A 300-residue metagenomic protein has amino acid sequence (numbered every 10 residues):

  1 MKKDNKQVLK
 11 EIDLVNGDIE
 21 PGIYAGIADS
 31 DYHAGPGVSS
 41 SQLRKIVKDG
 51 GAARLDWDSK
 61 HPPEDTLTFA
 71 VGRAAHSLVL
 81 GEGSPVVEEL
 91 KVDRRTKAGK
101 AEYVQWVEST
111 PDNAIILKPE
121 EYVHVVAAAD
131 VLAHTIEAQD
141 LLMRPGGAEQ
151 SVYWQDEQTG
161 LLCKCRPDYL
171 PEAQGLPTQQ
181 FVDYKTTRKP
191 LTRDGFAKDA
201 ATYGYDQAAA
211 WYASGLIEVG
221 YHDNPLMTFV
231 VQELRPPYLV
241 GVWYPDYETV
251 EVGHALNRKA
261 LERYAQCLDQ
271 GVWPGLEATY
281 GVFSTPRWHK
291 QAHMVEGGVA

Functional and structural regions predicted by a protein language model:
K2-C165, A278: Metal-dependent nuclease catalytic cores that hydrolyze phosphodiester bonds in DNA/RNA, characterized by
K2-N16, V107, A201, D206 (+1 more regions): Metal-dependent nuclease catalytic regions and adjoining charged, substrate-binding loops involved in nucleic-acid end
K60-E64, T110-L117, T192-G204, D246-T249: Short histidine-centered catalytic/ligand-binding loop motif
H76, Y169, N257: A residue-level signal for conserved active-site and pocket-lining positions in enzyme catalytic cores
V79-G83, D156, T186-K189, I217 (+3 more regions): Hydrophobic/aromatic-lined pockets within catalytic cores
E137-R144, P171-Q179, I217-P225: Secondary-structure boundary elements
Y153-Q155, L170-E172, V230-Q232: A generic structural motif
C165-K198, Y212: Conserved catalytic cores of phosphodiester-cleaving nucleases, focusing on short active-site segments
